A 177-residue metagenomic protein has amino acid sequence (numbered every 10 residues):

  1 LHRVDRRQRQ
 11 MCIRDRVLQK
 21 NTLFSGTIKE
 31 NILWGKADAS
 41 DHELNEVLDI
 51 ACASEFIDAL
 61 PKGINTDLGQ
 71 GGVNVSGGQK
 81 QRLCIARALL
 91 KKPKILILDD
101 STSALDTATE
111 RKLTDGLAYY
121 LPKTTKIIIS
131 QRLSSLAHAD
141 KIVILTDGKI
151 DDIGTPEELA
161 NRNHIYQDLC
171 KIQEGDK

Functional and structural regions predicted by a protein language model:
L1-R9, I13: Single conserved hydrophobic/aromatic residue that forms the stacking wall/gate of nucleotide- or nucleobase-binding
R7, K29-Q70, D115, K123: ABC ATPase nucleotide-binding domain helical subdomain, centered on the C-loop/LSGGQ "ABC signature"
S54-L83, L98-S101, L105-A108, P156 (+1 more regions): ABC-fold ATPase nucleotide-binding domain signature/coupling loops
A59-G63, D115, Y119, A137-K177: C-terminal portion of ABC ATPase nucleotide-binding domains
S76, L83-A88, K112, I128: ABC ATPase nucleotide-binding domain "signature" region
L90-K94, K123: A short, proline-enriched helix->beta-strand linker immediately N-terminal to the Walker B motif in ABC-type P-loop
D106-G116: Conserved D-loop/post-Walker B switch-helix segment of ABC ATPase nucleotide-binding domains
Y119-I128, L136: Conserved catalytic loops of ABC-family nucleotide-binding domains
